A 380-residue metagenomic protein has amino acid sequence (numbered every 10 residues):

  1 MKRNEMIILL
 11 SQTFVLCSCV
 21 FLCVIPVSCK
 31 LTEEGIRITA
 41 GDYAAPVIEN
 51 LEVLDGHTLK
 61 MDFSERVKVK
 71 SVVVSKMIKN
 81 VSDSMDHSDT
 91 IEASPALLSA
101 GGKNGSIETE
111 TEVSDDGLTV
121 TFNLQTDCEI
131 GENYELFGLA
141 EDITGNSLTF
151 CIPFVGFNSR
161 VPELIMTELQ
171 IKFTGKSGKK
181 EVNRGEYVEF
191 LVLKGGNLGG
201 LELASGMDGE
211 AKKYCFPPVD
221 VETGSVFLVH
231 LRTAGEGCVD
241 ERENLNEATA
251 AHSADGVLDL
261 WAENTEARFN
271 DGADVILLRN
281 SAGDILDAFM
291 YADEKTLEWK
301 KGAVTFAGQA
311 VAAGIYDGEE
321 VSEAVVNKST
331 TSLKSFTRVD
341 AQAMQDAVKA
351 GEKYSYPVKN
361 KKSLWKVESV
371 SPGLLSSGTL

Functional and structural regions predicted by a protein language model:
K2-V15: Bacterial N-terminal signal peptides that target proteins for export
I25-S28: C-terminal motif of bacterial Sec signal peptides marking the signal peptidase cleavage site
K30-Y43, N50-K60, L148-M207, T265-G272 (+2 more regions): A structural motif detector for short, solvent-exposed N-terminal "entry" segments of globular domains
T58, K70-N158: Acidic, low-complexity Ser/Thr/Gly/Pro-rich repeat segments typical of extracellular/periplasmic and surface-exposed
S64-S71, G195-G196: Short proline/glycine-enriched turn/loop motifs at strand-loop junctions of beta-rich domains
D127-I130, V226-L380: Solvent-exposed beta-edge/loop recognition patches
V182-K194, P218-V226, L231-R232: Conserved SET/PR-domain catalytic core that frames the SAM/AdoMet-binding pocket
E210-P217: Short alpha-helix capping/helix-loop boundary micro-motifs
